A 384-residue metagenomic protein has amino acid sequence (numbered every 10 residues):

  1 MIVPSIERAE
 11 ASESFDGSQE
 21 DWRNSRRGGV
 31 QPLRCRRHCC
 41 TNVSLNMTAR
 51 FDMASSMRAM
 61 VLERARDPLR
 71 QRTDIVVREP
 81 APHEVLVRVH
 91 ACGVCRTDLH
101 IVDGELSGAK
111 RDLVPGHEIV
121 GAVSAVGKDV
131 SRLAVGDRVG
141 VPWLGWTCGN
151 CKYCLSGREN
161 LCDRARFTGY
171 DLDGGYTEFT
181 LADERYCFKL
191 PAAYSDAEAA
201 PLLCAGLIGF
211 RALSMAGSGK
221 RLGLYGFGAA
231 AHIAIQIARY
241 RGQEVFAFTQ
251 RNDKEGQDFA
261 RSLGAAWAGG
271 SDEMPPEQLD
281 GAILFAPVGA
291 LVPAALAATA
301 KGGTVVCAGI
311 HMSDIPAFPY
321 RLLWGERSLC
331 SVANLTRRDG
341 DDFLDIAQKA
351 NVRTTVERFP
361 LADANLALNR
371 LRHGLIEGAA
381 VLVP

Functional and structural regions predicted by a protein language model:
R23, C40-V120, A182, F210: Short N-terminal strand-loop motif that marks the start of NAD(P)H/FAD-dependent oxidoreductase cofactor-binding domains
A49-M57, Y240, P293, R337-P384: C-terminal hydrophobic helical "lid"/dimerization subdomain of Rossmann-like NAD(P)H-dependent oxidoreductases
V77-C92, D103-K152, Y186, P191-Y194: Glycine-rich beta-strand-centered segment in the early N-terminal region that forms part of a ligand/cofactor-binding
L144-Y186: Cysteine-cluster motifs in flexible loop/terminal segments that predominantly coordinate metals
A192-D272: Mid-domain Rossmann-like dinucleotide-binding core that forms the NAD(H)/NADP(H) cofactor-binding site
M274-D280: A short acidic, Gly/Pro-enriched loop at the edge of an enzyme's catalytic core that lines a small-molecule cofactor
V288-R353, R358, P384: Glycine-rich phosphate-binding loop and adjacent beta-alpha segment of Rossmann(oid) nucleotide-cofactor-binding
